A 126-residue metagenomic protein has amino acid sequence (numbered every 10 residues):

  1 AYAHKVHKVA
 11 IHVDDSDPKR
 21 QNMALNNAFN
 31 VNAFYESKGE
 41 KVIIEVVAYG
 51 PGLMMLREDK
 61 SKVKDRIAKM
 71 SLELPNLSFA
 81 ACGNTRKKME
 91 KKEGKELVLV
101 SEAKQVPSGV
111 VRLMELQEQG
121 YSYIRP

Functional and structural regions predicted by a protein language model:
Y2-P126: Secreted/extracellular ectodomain signature
